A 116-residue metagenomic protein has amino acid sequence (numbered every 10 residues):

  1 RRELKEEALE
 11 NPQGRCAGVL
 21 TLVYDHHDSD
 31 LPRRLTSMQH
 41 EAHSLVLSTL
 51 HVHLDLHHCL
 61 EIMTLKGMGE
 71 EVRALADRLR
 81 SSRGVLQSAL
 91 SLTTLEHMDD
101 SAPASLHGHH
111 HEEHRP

Functional and structural regions predicted by a protein language model:
R1-P116: Long, contiguous binding/interaction regions
